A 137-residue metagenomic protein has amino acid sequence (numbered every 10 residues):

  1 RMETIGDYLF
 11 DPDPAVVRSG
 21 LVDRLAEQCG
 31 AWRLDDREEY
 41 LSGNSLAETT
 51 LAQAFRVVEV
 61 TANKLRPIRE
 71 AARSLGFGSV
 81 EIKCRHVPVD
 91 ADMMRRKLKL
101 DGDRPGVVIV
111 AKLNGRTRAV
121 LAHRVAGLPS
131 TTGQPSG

Functional and structural regions predicted by a protein language model:
R1-G137: SAM-dependent transferase fold signal centered on methyltransferase-like domains, encompassing both Class I
